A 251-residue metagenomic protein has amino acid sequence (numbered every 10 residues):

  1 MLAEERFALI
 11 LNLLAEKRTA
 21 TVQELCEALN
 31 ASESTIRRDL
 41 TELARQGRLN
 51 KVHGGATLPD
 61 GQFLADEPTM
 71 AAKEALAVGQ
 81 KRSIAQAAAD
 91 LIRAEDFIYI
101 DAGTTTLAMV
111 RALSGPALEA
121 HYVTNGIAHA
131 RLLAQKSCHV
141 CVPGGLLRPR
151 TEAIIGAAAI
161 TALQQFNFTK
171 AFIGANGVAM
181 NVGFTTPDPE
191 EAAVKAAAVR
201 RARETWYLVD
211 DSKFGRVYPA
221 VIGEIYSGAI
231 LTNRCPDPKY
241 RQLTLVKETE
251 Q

Functional and structural regions predicted by a protein language model:
L2-N12, T19-L25, N30-S32, R45 (+2 more regions): Conserved phosphate- and dinucleotide-binding cores of soluble alpha/beta proteins, encompassing both enzyme active
L2-Q23, A28, S34, R38-Y99 (+2 more regions): HTH-adjacent hinge/linker in prokaryotic transcriptional regulators
D39, D96, D101, T186-D188 (+1 more regions): Acidic side chains
T104-L107: Gly/Ser/Thr-rich loops at beta-strand to alpha-helix junctions that form or flank small-molecule/cofactor-binding
